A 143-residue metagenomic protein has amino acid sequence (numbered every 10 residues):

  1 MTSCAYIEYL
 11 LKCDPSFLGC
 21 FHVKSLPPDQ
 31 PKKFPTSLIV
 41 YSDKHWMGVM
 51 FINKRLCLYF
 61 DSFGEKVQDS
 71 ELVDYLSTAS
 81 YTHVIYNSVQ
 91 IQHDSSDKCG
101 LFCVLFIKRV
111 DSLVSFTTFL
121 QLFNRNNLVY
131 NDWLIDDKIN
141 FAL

Functional and structural regions predicted by a protein language model:
M1-G19, H93-R109, N124-R125, V129-A142: Cysteine-nucleophile protease catalytic domains, especially the papain-like/related folds used in DUB/UBL proteases
A5-Y6, E71, Y75, T118 (+1 more regions): Exposed alpha-helical structural elements
P15-Q30: A short, well-structured beta->alpha microelement
P28-V114: Cysteine protease-like catalytic core of ubiquitin/ubiquitin-like
L113-N127: Short alpha-helical "patches" and their helix-cap loops
